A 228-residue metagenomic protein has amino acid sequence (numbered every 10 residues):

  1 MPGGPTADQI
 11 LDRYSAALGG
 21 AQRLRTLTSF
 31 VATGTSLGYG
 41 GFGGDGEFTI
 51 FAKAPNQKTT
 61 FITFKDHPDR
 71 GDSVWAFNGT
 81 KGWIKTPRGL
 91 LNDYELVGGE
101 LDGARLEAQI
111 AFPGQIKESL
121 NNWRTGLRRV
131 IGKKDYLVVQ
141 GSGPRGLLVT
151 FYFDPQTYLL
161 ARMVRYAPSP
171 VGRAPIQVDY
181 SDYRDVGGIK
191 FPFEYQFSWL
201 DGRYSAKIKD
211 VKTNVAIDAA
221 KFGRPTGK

Functional and structural regions predicted by a protein language model:
M1-P5, G223-K228: Basic/polar N-terminal segments that are highly enriched at the extreme N-terminus, encompassing both cleavable
P2, Q9-L90, E118-L127: N-terminal mature ectodomain segment of secretory-pathway/periplasmic proteins
L37-G41, A108, I217, K221-F222: Alpha-helix boundary/capping detector
G46-T49, G71-N78, N92-E100, F153 (+2 more regions): Short amphipathic beta-strand/extended segments with alternating polar/hydrophobic composition
P68, G132-G227: Gly/Pro-enriched, hydrophobic low-complexity segments that function as extracytoplasmic propeptides/linkers
W83-A111: Acidic/charged, solvent-exposed loop-and-adjacent secondary-structure segments enriched in E/D, K/R, S/T, and G/P
G103-Q140, L159-V164: Short, conserved active-site entrance elements at the starts or edges of catalytic domains
